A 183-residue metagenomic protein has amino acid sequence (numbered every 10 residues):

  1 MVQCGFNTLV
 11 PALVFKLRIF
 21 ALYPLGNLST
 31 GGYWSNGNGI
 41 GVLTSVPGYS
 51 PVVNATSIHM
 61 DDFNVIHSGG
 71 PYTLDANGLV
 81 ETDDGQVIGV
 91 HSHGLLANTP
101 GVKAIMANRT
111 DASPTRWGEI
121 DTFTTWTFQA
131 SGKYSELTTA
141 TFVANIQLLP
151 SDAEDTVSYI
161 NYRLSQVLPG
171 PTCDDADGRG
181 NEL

Functional and structural regions predicted by a protein language model:
V2-L183: Beta-strand-enriched cores of mature, soluble protein domains
